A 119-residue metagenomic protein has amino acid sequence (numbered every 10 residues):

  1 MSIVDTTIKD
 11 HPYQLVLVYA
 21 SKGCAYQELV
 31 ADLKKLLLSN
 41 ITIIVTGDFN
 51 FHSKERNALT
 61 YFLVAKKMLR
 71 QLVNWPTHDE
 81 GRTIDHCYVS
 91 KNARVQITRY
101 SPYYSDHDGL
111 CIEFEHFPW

Functional and structural regions predicted by a protein language model:
M1-W119: A shared catalytic/ligand-binding motif for oxyanion handling
